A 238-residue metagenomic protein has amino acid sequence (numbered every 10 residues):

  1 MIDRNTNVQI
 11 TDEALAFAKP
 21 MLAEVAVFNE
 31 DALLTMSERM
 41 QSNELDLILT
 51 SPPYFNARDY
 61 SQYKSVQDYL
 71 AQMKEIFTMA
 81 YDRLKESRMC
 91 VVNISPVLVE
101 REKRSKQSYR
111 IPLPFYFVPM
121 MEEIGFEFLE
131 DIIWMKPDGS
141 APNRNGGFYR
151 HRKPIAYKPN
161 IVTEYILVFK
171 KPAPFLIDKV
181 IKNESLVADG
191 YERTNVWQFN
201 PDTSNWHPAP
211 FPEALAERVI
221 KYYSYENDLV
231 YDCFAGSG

Functional and structural regions predicted by a protein language model:
M1-G238: Core catalytic lobe of class I
